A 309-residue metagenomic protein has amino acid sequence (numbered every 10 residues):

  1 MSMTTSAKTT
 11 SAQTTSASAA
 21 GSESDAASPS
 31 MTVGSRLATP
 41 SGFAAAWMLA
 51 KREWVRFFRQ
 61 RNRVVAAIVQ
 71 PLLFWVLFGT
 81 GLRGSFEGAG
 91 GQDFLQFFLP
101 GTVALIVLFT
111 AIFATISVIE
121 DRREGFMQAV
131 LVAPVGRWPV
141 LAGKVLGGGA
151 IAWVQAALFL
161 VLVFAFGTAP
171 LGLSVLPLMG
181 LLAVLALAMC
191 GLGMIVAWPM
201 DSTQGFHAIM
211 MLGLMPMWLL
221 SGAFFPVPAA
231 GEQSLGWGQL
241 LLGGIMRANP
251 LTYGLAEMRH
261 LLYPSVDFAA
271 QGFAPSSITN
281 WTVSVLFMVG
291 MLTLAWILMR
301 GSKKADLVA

Functional and structural regions predicted by a protein language model:
M1-F43, N249, K304-A309: ABC-family P-loop ATPase nucleotide-binding domain
T4-S6, T15, D25, L262 (+3 more regions): Junction motif at the cytosolic side of a transmembrane helix
P29-Q70: Aromatic- and glycine-rich beta-strand/loop motifs that create alpha-glucan
L73-F78, F94-F166, G213, W218: Hydrophobic alpha-helical transmembrane segments of multi-pass membrane transport proteins
F78-E87, F109, V163-L171, M200-S202 (+3 more regions): Short helix-capping/hinge motifs at transmembrane helix termini and TM-loop junctions
T80-S85, A188, A197-A248, T252: Transmembrane helix segments
R137-M211, M215-M217, P275-M299: Alpha-helical transmembrane segments and their short interhelical loops
G222-G290: Membrane-interfacial helix-loop-helix junctions in multi-pass membrane proteins
